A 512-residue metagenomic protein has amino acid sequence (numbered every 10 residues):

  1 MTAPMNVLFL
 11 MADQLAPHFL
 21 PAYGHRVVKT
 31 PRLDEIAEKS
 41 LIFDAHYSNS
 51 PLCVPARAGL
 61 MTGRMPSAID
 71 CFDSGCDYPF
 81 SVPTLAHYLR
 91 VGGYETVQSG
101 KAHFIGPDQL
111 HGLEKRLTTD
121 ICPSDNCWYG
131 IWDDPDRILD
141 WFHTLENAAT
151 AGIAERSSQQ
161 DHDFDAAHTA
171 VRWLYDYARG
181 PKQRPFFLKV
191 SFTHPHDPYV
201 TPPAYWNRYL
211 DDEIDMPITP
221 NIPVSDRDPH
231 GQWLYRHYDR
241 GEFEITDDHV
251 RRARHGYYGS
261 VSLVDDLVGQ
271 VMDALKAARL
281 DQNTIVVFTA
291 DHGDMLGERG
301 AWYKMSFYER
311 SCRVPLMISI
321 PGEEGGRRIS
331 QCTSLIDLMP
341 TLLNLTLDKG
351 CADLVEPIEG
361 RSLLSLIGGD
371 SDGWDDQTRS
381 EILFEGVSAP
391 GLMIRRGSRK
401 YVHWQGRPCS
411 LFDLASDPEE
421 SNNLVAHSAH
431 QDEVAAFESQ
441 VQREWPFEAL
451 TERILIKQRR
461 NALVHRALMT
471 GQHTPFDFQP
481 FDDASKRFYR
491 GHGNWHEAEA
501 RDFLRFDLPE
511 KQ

Functional and structural regions predicted by a protein language model:
M1-R399, H403-W404, C409, P418-A436 (+1 more regions): Formylglycine-dependent sulfatase
A415: Residues forming the ATP-binding cleft of Hanks-type serine/threonine protein kinase domains
V425-T474: A contiguous, mid-protein "functional segment" used to position or interact with cofactors/ions or partner subunits
